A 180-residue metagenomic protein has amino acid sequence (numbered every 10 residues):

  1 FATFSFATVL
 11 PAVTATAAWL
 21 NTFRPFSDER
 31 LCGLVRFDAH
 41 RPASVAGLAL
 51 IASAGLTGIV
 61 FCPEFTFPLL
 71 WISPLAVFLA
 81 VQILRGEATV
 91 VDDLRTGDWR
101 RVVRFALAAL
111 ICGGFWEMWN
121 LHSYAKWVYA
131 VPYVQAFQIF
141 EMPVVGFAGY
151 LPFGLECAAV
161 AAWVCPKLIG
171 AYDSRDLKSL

Functional and structural regions predicted by a protein language model:
F1-L180: Aromatic-rich, lipid-facing transmembrane alpha helices and their immediate juxtamembrane interface loops in integral
